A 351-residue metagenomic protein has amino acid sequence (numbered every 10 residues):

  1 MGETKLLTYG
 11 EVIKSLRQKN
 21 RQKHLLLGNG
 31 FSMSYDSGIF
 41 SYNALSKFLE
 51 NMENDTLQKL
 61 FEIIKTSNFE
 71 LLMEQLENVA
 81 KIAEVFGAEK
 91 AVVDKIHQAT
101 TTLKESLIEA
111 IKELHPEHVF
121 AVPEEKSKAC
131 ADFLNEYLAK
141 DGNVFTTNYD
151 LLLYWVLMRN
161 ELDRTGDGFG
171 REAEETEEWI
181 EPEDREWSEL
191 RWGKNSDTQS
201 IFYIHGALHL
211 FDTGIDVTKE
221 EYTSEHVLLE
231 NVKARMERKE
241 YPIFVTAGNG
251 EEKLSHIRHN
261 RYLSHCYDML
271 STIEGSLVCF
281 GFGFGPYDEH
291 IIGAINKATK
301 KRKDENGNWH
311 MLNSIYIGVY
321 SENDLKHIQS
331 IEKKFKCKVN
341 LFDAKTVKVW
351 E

Functional and structural regions predicted by a protein language model:
M1-L25, F31-Y35, K253, R258-E351: SIR2/sirtuin-family catalytic core signature
M1-W155, L162-D163: Gly/serine-rich nucleotide phosphate-binding loop at the start of the catalytic core of nucleotide/ADP-ribose-handling
K14-Q18, K23, F133-Y137, F145 (+4 more regions): A general structural signal for short secondary-structure junctions and capping/turn motifs
M33, S37, L210, V245-A247 (+1 more regions): Generic structural "secondary-structure junction" signal
I39-E53, L162-D167, Y222-T223, P286 (+1 more regions): Compositionally biased, low-complexity linear motifs
I64-H97, E136-N249, I257-R258: Extended, H/D-rich, highly charged conserved domains that either
H115-E125, T176-E177, N249-I257, F282: Surface-exposed cleft-lining segments at the edges of enzyme active sites
